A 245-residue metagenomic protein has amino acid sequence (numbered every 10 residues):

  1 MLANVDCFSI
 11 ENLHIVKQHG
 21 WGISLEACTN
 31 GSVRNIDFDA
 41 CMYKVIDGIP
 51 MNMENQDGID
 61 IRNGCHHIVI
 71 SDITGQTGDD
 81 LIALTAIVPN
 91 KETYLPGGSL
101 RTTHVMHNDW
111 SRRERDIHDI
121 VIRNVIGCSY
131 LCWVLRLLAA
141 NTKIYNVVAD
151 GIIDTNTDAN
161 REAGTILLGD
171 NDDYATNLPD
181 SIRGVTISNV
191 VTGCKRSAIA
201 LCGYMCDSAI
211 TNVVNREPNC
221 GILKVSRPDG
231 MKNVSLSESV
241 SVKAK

Functional and structural regions predicted by a protein language model:
M1-K245: Extracellular/periplasmic carbohydrate-active domains that bind, remodel, or depolymerize complex polysaccharides
